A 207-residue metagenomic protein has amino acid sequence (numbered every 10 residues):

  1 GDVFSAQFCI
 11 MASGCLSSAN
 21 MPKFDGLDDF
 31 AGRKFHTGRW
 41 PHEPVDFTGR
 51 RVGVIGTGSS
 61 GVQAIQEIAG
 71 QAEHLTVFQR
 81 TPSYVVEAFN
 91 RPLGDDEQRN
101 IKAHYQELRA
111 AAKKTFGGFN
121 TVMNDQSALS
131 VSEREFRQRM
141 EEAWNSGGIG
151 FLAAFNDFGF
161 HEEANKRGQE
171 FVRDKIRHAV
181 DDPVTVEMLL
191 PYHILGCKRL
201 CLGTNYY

Functional and structural regions predicted by a protein language model:
G1-D28, E43-P44, T57, A72-Y207: N-terminal FAD-binding dinucleotide-binding subdomain shared by FAD-dependent oxidases/monooxygenases
G32-F35: Conserved beta-strand scaffold positions in the cores of enzyme catalytic domains, especially in NTP/NDP-utilizing
T37-G49: A short, basic/flexible loop-to-alpha-helix module at the beginning of a structural domain
G49-R50, E73: Short coil/turn connectors at secondary-structure junctions
R50-G58: Beta1/beta-strand and adjacent pyrophosphate-binding region of the FAD-binding site in flavoprotein oxidoreductases
G61: N-terminal Rossmann-fold NAD(P) dinucleotide-binding loop
A64-I68: Aromatic pocket-lining residues of Rossmann-like dinucleotide-binding sites
